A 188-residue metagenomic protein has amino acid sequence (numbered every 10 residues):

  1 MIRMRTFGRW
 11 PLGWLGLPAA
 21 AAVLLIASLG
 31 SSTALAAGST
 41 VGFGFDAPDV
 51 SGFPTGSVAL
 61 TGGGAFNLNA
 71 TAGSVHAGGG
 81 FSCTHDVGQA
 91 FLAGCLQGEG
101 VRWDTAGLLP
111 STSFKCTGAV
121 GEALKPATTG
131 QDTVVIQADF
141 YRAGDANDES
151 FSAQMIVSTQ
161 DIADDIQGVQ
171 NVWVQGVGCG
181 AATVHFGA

Functional and structural regions predicted by a protein language model:
M1-I2, N67-A70, F140-A143: Short regulatory "switch" loops immediately downstream of catalytic or recognition motifs within protein catalytic
M1-L12: N-terminal secretory signal peptides that target proteins for export/translocation
R5, S74-G79, G130-A138: A short hydrophobic beta-strand element
G16-L29: Bacterial N-terminal signal peptides
L29-G30, A106-S111, S158: Plant-biased detector of terminal regions, especially N-terminal secretory signal peptides and adjacent cleavage-site
S32-R102, G107, V169-A188: N-terminal segment immediately downstream of the Sec signal-peptide cleavage site in secreted/extracellular proteins
Q89-D139: An exposed acidic His-Trp-rich patch
A119-V177: Extracytosolic low-complexity repeat regions of secreted or lipid-anchored proteins
